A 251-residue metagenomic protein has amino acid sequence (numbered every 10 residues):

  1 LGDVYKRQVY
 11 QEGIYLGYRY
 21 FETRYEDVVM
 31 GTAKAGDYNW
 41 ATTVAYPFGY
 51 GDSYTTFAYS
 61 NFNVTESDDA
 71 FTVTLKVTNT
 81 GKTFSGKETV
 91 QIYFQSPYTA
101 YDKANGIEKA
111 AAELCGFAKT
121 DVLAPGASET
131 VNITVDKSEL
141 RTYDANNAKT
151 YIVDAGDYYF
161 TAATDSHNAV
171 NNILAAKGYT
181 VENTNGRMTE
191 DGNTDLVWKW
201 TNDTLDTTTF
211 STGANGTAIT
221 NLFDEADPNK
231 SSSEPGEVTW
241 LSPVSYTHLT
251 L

Functional and structural regions predicted by a protein language model:
L1-D3, L16-G17, E26-G31, S85-K87 (+1 more regions): Acidic/polar loop patches that form or flank catalytic/metal-binding clefts of enzymes that bind anionic ligands
G2-Q8, T247-L251: Conserved small/polar residues in nucleotide/adenosyl-binding loops
R7-F57: Catalytic cores of secreted or luminal carbohydrate-active enzymes
G36-V244: Intrinsically disordered, low-complexity Ser/Thr/Gly-rich stretches
